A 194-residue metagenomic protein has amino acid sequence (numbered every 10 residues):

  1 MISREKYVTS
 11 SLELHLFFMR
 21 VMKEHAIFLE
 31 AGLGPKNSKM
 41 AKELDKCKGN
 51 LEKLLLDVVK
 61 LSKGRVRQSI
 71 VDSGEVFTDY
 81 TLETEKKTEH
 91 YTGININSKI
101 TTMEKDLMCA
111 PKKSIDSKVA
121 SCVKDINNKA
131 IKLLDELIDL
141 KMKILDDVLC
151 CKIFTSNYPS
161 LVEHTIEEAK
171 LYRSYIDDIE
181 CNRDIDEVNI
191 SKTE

Functional and structural regions predicted by a protein language model:
M1-E194: Surface-exposed peri-terminal alpha-helical interaction modules
